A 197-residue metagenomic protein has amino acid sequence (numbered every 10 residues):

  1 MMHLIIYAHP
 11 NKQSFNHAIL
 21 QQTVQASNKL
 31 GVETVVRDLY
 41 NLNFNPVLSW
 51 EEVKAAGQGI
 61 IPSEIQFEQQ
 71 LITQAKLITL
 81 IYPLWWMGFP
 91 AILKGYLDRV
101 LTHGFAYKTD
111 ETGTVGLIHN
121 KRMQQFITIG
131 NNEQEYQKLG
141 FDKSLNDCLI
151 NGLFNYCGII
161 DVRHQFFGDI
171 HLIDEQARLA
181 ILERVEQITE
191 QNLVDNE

Functional and structural regions predicted by a protein language model:
M1, V32, K121, I159-I160: A structural micro-motif
M1-F105, L172, Q176-E197: N-terminal beta1-alpha1-beta2 submodule of the flavodoxin-like/Rossmannoid cofactor-binding fold
M1-H3, T128-N131, V162-I170: A short small-residue
I5, T34-V36, Q125, D161-H164: Conserved beta-strand scaffold positions in the cores of enzyme catalytic domains, especially in NTP/NDP-utilizing
T73, A91, I118-K121, I160: Structured loop/turn residues at beta-strand edges in well-structured enzyme cores
H103, Y107, I159-V162: Short, structured loop/turn "capping" segments at alpha-beta junctions
K108-Y156: Short, glycine-/small-residue-rich phosphate/pyrophosphate-handling segment
L139-E197: Glycine-rich phosphate/pyrophosphate-binding loop and the adjoining helix
